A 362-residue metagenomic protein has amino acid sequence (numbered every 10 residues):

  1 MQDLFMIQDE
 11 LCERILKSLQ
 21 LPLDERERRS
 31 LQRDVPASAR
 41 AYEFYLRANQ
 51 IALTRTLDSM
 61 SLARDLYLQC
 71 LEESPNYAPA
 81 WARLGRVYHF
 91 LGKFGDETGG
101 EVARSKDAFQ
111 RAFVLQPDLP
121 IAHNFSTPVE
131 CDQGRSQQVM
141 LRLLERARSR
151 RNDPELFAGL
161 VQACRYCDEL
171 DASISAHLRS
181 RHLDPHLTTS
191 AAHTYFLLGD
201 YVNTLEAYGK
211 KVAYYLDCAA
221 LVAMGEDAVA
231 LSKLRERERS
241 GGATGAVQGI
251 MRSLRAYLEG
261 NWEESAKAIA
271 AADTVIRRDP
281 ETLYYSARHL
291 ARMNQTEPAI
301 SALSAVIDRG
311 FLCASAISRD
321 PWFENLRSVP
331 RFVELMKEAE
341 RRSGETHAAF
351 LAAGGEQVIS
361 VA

Functional and structural regions predicted by a protein language model:
M1-L205, G209, L221, V229 (+2 more regions): Acidic, proline/glycine-rich low-complexity intrinsically disordered segments
F109, Q138-A362: Alpha-helical protein-protein interaction modules
